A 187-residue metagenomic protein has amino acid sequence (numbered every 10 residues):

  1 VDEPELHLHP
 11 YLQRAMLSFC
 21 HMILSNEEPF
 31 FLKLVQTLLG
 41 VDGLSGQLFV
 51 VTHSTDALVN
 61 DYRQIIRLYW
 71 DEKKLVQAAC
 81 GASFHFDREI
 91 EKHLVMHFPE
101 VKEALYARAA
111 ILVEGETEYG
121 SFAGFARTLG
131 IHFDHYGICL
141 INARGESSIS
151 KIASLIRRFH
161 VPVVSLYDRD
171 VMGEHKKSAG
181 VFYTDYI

Functional and structural regions predicted by a protein language model:
V1-E100, V181: Switch/communication elements of ASCE P-loop NTPase nucleotide-binding domains
L58-I187: Acidic, divalent-metal-binding catalytic cores of TOPRIM and closely related two-metal-ion phosphodiester/pyrophosphate
